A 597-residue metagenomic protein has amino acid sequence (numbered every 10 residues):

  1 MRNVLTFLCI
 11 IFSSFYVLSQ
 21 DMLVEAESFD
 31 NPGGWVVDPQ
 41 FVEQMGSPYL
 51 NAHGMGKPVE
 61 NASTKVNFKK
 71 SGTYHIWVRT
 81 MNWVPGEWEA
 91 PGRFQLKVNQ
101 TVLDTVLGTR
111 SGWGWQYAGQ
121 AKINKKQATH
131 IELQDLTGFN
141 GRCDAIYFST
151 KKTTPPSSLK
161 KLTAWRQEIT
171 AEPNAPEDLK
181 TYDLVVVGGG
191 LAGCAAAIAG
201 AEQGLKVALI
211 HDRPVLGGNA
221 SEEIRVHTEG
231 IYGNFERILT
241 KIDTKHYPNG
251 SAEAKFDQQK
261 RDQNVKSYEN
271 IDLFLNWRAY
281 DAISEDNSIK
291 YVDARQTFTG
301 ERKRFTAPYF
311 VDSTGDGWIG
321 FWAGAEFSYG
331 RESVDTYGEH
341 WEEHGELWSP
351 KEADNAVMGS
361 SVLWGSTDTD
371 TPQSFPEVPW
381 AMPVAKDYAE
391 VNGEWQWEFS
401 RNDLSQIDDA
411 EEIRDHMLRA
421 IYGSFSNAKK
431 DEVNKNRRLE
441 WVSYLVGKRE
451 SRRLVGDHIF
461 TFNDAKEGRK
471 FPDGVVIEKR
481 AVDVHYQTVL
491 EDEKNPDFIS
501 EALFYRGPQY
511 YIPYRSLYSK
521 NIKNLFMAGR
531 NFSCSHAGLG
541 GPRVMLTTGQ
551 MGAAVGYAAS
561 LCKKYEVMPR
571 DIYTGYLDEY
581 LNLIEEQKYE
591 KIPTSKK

Functional and structural regions predicted by a protein language model:
M1-Q20: Bacterial Sec-dependent N-terminal signal peptides
Q20-E177: Extracytoplasmic
A171-D178, N219, N276, Y280 (+3 more regions): Flavin (FAD/FMN)-binding glycine-rich loop and adjacent Rossmann-like elements that form
D178-G190: Beta1/beta-strand and adjacent pyrophosphate-binding region of the FAD-binding site in flavoprotein oxidoreductases
G193: N-terminal Rossmann-fold NAD(P) dinucleotide-binding loop
A199, L205-K206, H211-I283, S328 (+1 more regions): Conserved N-terminal/central alpha/beta ligand/cofactor-binding core
D286-V292: Short, hydrophobic/aromatic-rich segments at coil-to-beta transitions
